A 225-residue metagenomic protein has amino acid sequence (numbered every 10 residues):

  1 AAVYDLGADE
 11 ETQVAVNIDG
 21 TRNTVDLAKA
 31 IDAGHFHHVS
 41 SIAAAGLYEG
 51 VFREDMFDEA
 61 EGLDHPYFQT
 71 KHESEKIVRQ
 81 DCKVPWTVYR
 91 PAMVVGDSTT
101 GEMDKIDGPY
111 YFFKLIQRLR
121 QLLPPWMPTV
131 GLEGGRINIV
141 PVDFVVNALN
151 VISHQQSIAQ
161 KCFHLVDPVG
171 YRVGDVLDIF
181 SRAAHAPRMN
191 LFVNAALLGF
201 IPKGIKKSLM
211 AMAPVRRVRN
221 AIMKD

Functional and structural regions predicted by a protein language model:
A1-Y4, S40-I42: Conserved NAD(P)H cofactor-binding loop of Rossmann-fold oxidoreductase domains
A2-T12, T21-D26, E54-L63, M93 (+2 more regions): Glycine- and acidic
D9, T100, P109-F144, A148-I152 (+1 more regions): A conserved pocket-lining segment of Rossmann-fold NAD(P)-dependent short-chain dehydrogenase/reductase
E10, A15, D19-P66, W86-T87: Conserved Rossmann-fold NAD(P)-dependent oxidoreductase catalytic core, especially the SDR/UDP-sugar
V14-A15, L63-H72, I106, G135-I139: Short-chain dehydrogenase/reductase
I18-T24, T70-V78, F112, V145: Conserved catalytic Lys-bearing alpha helix of Rossmann-like short-chain dehydrogenase/reductases
L27, E61-A92, D97: Active-site Tyr-X1-5-Lys
A148-K224: Mid/C-terminal beta-alpha module of Rossmann-like enzyme folds, strongest in SDR-family dehydrogenases/epimerases
